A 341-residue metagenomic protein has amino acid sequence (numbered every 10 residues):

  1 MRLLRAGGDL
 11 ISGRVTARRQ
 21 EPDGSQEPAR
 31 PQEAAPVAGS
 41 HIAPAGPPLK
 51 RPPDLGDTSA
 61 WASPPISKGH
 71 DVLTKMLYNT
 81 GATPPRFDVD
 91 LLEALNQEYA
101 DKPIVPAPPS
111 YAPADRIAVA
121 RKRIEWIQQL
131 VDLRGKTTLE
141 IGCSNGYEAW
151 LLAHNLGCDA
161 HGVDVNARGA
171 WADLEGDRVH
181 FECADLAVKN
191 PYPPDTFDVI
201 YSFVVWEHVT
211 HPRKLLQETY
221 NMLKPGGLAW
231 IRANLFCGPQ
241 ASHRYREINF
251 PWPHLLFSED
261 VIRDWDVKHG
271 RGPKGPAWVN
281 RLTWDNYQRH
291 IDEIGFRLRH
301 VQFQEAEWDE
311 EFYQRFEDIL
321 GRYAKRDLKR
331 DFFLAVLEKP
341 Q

Functional and structural regions predicted by a protein language model:
S12, T16, L77, G81 (+3 more regions): A C-terminal cap/extension of S-adenosyl-L-methionine-dependent methyltransferases that defines the acceptor-substrate
A43-P108: N-terminal, positively charged/glycine-rich alpha-helical extensions of SAM-dependent methyltransferases
R116-G135: Conserved alpha-helix/loop element of class I SAM-dependent methyltransferases that forms part of the SAM/SAH-binding
K136-S144: Conserved class I S-adenosyl-L-methionine
N145-K189: Class I SAM-dependent methyltransferase SAM/SAH-binding core
Y201: A conserved beta-strand element that flanks and buttresses the S-adenosyl-L-methionine
R213-L228: A short glycine-rich, Lys/Arg-flanked "PGG" loop and its adjoining helix->strand segment in the class I
L228-V261: Conserved class I S-adenosyl-L-methionine
